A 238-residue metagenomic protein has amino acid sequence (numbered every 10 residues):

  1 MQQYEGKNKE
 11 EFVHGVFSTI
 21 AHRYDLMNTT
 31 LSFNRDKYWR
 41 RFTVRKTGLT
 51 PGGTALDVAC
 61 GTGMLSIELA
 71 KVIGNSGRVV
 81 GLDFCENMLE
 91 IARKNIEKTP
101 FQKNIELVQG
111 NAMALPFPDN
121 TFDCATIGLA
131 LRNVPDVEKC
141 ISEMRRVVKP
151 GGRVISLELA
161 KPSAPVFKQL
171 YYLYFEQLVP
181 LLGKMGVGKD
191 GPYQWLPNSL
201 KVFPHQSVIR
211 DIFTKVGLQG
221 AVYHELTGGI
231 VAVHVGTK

Functional and structural regions predicted by a protein language model:
E11-F12, L157-I212, V216, V222: C-terminal alpha-helical "lid/dimerization" subdomain adjacent to the S-adenosyl-L-methionine
Y24, A125-T126: Hydrophobic beta-strand segment of the Class I
F33-G53, E68: Conserved alpha-helix/loop element of class I SAM-dependent methyltransferases that forms part of the SAM/SAH-binding
P51-G52, N75-S76, V148-R153: Short glycine-dipeptide loop
T54-A114: Class I SAM-dependent methyltransferase SAM/SAH-binding core
M113-C124: A short acidic, Gly/Pro-enriched loop at the edge of an enzyme's catalytic core that lines a small-molecule cofactor
E138-P150: A short glycine-rich, Lys/Arg-flanked "PGG" loop and its adjoining helix->strand segment in the class I
V216-K238: Core SAM-dependent methyltransferase catalytic element
